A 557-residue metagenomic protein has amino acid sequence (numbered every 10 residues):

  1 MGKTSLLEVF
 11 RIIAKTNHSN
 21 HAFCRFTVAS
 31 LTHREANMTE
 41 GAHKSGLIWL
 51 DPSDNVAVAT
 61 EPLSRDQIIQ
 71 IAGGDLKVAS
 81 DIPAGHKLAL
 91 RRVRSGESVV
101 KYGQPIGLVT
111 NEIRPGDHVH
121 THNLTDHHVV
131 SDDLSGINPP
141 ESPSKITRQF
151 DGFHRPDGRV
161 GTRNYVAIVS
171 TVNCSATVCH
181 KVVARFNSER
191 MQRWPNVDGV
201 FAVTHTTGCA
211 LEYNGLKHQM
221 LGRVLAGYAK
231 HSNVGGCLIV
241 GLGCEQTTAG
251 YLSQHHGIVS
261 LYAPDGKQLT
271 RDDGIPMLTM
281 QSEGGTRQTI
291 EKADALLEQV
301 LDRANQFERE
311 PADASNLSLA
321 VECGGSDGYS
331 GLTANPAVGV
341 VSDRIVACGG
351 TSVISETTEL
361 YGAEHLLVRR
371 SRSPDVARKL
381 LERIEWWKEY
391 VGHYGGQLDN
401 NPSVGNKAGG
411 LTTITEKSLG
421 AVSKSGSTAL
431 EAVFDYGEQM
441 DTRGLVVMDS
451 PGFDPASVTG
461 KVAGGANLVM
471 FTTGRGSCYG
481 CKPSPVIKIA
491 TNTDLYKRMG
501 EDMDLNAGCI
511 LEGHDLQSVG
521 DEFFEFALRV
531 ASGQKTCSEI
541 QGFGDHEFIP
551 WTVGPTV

Functional and structural regions predicted by a protein language model:
T4-S5, V9-R11: Intrinsically disordered, low-complexity segments enriched in serine/proline and basic residues
N17-N20, H33: Intrinsic-disorder-associated, low-complexity terminal segments enriched in Asp/Asn/His/Tyr and depleted of Lys/Arg
T39-E438, T442-L468, S477, S484-V557: Metallocofactor- and cofactor-centric catalytic cores in central/energy metabolism, strongly enriched
T473: Short secondary-structure boundary segments
